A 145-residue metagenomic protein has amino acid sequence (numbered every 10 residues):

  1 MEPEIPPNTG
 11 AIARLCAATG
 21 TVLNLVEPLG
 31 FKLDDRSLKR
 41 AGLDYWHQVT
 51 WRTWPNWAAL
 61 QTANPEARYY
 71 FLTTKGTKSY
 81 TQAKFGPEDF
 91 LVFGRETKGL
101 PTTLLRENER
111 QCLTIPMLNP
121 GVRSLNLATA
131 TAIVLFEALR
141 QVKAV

Functional and structural regions predicted by a protein language model:
M1-V145: Post-transcriptional modification and biogenesis factors for structured RNAs of the translation apparatus
